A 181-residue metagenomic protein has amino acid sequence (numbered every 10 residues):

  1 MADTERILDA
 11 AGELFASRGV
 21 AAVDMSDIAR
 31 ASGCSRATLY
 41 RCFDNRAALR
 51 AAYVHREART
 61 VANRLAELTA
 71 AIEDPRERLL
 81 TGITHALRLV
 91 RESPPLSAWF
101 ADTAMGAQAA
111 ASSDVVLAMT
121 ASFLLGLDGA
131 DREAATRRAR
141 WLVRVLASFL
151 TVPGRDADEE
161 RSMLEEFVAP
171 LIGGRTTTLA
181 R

Functional and structural regions predicted by a protein language model:
M1-A31, A48-A51: Basic, helix-initiating cap at the start of DNA-binding domains
M1-G12, D158-S162, A169-R181: Actinobacteria-biased recognition of intrinsically disordered, low-complexity terminal regions
I7-F15, V61, L65, A86 (+1 more regions): Short hydrophobic clusters on alpha-helical segments that form packing/core surfaces in small helical domains
S32-F43: Short hydrophobic/aromatic patch on the recognition helix
R50-E57, V61: Alpha-helical DNA-contacting segments of helix-turn-helix folds
A52, A66-R91, A139: Hydrophobic alpha-helical connector segments
A62, T81, M105-R140: Amphipathic alpha-helical packing segments from all-alpha helical-bundle domains
R88-L96, L125-L127, R140-E159, P170-L179: Amphipathic C-terminal alpha-helical segment
